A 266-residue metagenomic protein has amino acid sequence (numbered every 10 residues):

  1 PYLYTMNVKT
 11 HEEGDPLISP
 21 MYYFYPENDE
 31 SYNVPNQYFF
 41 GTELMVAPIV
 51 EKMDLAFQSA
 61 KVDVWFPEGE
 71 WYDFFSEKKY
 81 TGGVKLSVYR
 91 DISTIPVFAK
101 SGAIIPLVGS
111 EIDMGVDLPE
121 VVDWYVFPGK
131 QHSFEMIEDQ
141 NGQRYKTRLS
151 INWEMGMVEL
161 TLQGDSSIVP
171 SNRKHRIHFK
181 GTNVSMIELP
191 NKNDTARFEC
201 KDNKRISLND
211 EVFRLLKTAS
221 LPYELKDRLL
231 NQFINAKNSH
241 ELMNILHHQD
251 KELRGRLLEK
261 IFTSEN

Functional and structural regions predicted by a protein language model:
P1-T182: Catalytic core of carbohydrate-active enzymes
S59, I112-E265: Beta-rich accessory regions
